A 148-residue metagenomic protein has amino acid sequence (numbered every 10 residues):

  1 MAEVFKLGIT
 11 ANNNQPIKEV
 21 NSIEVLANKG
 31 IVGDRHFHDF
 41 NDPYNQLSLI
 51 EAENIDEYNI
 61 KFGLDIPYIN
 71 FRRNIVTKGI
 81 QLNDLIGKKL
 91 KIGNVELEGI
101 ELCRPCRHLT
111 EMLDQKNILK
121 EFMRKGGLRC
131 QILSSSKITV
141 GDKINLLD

Functional and structural regions predicted by a protein language model:
M1-D148: Metal-cofactor-dependent catalytic cores
